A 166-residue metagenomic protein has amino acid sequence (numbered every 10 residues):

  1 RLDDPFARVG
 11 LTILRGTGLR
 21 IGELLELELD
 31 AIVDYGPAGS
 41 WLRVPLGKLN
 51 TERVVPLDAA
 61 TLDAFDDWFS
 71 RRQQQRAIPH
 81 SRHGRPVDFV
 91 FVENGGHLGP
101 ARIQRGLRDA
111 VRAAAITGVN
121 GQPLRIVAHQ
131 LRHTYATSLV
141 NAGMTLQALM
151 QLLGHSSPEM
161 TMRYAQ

Functional and structural regions predicted by a protein language model:
R1, Y35, P45-A101, R105-A113: Basic, alpha-helical nucleic-acid-contacting "clamp/cap" segments
R1-I21, H83-P86, R132: Basic, Lys/Arg- and aromatic-enriched nucleic-acid-binding interface segment
F6-G10, G121-A142: Short basic/aromatic active-site micro-motif
L14-G36, Q147-A148: Short, charged phosphate-coordinating catalytic segments
E23-L25, H133-A136, G143-G154: Active-site-proximal segment of tyrosine recombinases
A31-G36, R71-H80, A113-Q122, A142-Q147 (+1 more regions): Secondary-structure transition/capping motifs at alpha-helix termini and the adjoining loop/turn into the next element
I32, W41-R43, L49-V54, I116 (+1 more regions): A cross-kingdom feature marking solvent-exposed beta-strand/loop segments within repeated, beta-rich binding/scaffold
L46-N50, L153-Q166: Catalytic-site neighborhood detector that most strongly recognizes the C-terminal catalytic loop/helix of tyrosine
